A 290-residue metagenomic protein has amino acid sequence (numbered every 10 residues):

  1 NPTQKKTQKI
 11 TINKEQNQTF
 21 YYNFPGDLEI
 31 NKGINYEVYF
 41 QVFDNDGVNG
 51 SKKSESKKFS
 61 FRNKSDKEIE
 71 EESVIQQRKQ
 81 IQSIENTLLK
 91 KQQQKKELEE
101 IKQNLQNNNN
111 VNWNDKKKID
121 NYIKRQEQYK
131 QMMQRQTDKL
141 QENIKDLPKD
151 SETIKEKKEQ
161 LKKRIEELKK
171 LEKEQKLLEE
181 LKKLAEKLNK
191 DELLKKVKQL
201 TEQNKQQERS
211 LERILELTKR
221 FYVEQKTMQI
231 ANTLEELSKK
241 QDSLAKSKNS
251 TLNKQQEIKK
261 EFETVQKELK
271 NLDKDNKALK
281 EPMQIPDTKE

Functional and structural regions predicted by a protein language model:
N1-E290: Extracytoplasmic/secretory ectodomains and luminal regions
